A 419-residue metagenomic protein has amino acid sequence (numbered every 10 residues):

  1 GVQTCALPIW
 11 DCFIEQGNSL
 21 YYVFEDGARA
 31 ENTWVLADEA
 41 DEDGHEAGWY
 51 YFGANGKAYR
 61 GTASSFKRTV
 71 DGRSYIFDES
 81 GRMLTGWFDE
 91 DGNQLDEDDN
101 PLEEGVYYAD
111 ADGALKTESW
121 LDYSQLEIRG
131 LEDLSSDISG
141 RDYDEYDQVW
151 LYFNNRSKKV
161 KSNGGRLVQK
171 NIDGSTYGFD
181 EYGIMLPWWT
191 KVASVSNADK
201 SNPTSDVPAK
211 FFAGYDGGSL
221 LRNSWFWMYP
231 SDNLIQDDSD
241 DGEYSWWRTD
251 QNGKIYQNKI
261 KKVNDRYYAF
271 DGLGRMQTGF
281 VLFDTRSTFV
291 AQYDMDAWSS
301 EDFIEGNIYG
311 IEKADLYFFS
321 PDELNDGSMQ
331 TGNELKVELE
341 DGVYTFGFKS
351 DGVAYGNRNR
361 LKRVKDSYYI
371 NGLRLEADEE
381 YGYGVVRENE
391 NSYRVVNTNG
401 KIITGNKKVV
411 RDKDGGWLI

Functional and structural regions predicted by a protein language model:
G1-C5: Single conserved hydrophobic/aromatic residue that forms the stacking wall/gate of nucleotide- or nucleobase-binding
A6-I419: Extracellular adhesion/carbohydrate-binding repeat motifs centered on closely spaced tryptophans
